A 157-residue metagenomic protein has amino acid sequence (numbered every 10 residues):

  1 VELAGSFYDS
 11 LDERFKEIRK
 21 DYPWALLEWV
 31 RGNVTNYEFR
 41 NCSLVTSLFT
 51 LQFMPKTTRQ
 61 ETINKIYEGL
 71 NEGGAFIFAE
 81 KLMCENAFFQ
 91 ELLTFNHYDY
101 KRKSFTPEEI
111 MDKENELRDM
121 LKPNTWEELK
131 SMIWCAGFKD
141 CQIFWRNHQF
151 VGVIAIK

Functional and structural regions predicted by a protein language model:
V1-Y37: Class I SAM-dependent methyltransferase SAM/SAH-binding core
C42-S43: Conserved acidic residues
T46: A conserved beta-strand element that flanks and buttresses the S-adenosyl-L-methionine
F49-F53, E80: Short catalytic micro-motifs in class I SAM-dependent methyltransferases
Q60-E72: A short glycine-rich, Lys/Arg-flanked "PGG" loop and its adjoining helix->strand segment in the class I
F76-I77, D140: A short hydrophobic/small-residue beta-strand
A79-A136: C-terminal alpha-helical "lid/dimerization" subdomain adjacent to the S-adenosyl-L-methionine
K130-K157: Core SAM-dependent methyltransferase catalytic element
